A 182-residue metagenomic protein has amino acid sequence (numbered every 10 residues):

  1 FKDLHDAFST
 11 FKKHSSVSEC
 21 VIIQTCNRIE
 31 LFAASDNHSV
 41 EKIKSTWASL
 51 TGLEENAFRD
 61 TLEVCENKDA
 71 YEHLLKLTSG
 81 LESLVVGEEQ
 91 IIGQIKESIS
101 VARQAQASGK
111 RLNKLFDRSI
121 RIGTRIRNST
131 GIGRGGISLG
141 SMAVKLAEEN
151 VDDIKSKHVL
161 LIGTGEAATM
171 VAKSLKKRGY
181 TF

Functional and structural regions predicted by a protein language model:
F1-S83: A glycine-rich (often HGG/GG-containing) alpha/beta subdomain
S16-V17, T46, K114-R118, A143 (+1 more regions): Short hydrophobic/aromatic-rich motifs at helix boundaries and adjacent loops
W47-A48, A102, L175: Hydrophobic alpha-helix position signal
A57-K155: Glycine/serine-rich phosphate-binding loop and adjoining beta1-alpha1 elements at the start of nucleotide-handling
V144, E148-F182: Glycine-rich phosphate/diphosphate-binding loop of Rossmann-like nucleotide-binding domains
